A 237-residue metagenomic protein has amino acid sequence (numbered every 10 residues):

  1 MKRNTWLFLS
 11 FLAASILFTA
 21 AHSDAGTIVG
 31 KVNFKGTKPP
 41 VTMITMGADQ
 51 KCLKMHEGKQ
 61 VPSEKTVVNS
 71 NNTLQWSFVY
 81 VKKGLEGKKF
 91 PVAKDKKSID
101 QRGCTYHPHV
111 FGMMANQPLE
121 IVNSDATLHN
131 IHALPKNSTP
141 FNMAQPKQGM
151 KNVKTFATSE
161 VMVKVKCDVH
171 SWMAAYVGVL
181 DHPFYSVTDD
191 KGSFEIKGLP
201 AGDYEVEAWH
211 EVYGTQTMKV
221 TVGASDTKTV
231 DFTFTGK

Functional and structural regions predicted by a protein language model:
M1-S10: Bacterial N-terminal signal peptides that target proteins for export
K2, A20-H22: Intrinsically disordered, low-complexity peptide-like regions
L9-T19: Bacterial N-terminal signal peptides
H22-K237: Extracytoplasmic copper-binding redox domains, predominantly the cupredoxin/blue-copper superfamily
